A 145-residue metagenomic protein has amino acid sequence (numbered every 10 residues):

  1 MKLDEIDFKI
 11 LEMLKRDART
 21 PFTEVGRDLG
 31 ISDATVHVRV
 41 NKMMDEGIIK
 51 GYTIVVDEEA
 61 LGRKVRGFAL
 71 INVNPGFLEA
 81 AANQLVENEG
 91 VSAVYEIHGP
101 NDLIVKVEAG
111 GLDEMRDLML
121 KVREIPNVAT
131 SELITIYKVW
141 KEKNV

Functional and structural regions predicted by a protein language model:
M1-V145: A compositional/biophysical signature of low hydrophobicity enriched in polar/charged and small residues
